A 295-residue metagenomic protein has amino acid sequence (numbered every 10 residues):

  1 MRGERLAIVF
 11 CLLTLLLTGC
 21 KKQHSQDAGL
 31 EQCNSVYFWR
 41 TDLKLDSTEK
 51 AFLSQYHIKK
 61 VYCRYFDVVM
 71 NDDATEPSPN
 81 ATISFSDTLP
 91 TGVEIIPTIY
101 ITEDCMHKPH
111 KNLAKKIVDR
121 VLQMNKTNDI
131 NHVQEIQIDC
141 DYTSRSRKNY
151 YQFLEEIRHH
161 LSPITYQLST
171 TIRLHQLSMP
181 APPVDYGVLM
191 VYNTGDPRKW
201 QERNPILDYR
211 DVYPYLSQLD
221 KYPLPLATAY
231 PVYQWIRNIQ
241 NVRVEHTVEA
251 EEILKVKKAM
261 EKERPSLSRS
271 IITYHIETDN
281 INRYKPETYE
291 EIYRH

Functional and structural regions predicted by a protein language model:
R2-T14, H159-Q167: Short, basic, low-complexity termini and linkers enriched in Ser/Thr/Gly/Pro that act as targeting/leader peptides
L17-G19: C-terminal motif of bacterial Sec signal peptides marking the signal peptidase cleavage site
K21-Q23: Bacterial signal peptide processing site
D27-W39, D67-M190: Chitinase-like catalytic core of GlcNAc-active glycosidases
K44-M70, T127-D129: Catalytic domains of carbohydrate-active enzymes, especially glycoside hydrolases
V61, I138, G187, T228 (+1 more regions): Conserved, mostly hydrophobic/aromatic
K148, Q152-I239: Substrate-binding surface in catalytic domains of secreted glycosidases
Y233-W235, I239-H295: Substrate-binding cleft of secreted/luminal carbohydrate-active enzymes
